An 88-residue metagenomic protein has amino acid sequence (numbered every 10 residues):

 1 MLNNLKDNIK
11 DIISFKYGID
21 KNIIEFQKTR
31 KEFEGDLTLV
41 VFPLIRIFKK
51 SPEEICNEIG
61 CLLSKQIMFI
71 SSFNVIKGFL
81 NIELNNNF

Functional and structural regions predicted by a protein language model:
M1-F88: N-terminal alpha-helical targeting/anchoring segments
